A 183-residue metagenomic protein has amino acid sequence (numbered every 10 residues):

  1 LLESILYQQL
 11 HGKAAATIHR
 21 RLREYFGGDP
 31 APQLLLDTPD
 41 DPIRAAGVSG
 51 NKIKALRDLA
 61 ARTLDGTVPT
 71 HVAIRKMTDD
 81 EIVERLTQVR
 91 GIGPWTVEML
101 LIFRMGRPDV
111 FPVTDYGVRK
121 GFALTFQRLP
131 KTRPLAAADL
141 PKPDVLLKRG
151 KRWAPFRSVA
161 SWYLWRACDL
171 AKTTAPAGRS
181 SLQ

Functional and structural regions predicted by a protein language model:
L1, D37, L146: Alpha-helical scaffolds flanking conserved acidic
L1-Q9: Alpha-helical scaffold segments that form or flank carboxylate-/histidine-based iron centers
L2, L56-L59, F122: Buried hydrophobic packing segments
S4, R20, E84, L147-K148: Active-site phosphate/pyrophosphate- and oxyanion-stabilizing loops and adjacent acidic/basic residues in soluble
L6, G27, D40, L64 (+3 more regions): A broad detector of the eukaryotic-type serine/threonine protein kinase catalytic domain
L10-H11, A15-R90, A154: Alpha-helical ds-nucleic-acid-binding substructure associated with the helix-hairpin-helix region of base-excision DNA
D79-D80, P94-Q183: C-terminal accessory module of base-excision DNA glycosylases/AP lyases that mediates lesion recognition and DNA
